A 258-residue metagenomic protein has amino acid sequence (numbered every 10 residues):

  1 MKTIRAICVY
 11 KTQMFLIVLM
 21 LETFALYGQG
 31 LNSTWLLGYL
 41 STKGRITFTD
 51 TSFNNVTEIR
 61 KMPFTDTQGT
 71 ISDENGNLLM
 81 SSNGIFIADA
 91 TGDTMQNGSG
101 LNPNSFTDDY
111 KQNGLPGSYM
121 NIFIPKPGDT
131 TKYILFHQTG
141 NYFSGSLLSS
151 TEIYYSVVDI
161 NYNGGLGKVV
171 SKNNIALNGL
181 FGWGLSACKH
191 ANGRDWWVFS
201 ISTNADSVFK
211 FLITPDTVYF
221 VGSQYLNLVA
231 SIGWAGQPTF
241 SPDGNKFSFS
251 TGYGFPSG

Functional and structural regions predicted by a protein language model:
M1-S33: Bacterial Sec-dependent N-terminal signal peptides
Q29, P63-N75, Y110-T131, L177-D195 (+1 more regions): Structural signature of eukaryotic scaffold interfaces centered on beta-propeller domains
G30-P116, P125-G128, Q138-L166: Beta-propeller domains
L79-S81, D129-F136, R194-F199, K246-F249: Acidic/hydrophobic-patterned starts of short beta strands in beta-sheet-rich repeat architectures
Q96-G100, G165-L177, Y219-L228: Beta-propeller fold detector
T131-Y133, T151-I153, G167, W196 (+2 more regions): Repetitive beta-architecture junctions, highlighting loop-to-beta-strand starts across blade-like repeats
V157-G167, F211-F220: Short loop/turn segments immediately following beta-strands, especially the blade-tip and inter-blade linker loops
A191-G258: Beta-propeller domains
